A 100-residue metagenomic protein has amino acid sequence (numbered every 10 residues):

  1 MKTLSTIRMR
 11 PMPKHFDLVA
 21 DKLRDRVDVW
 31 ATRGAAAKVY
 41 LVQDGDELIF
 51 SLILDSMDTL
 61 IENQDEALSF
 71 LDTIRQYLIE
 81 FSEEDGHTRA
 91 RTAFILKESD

Functional and structural regions predicted by a protein language model:
K2-R10, I49-S51: Active-site-flanking beta-strand signature of metal-NTP-handling nucleotidyl enzymes and homologous cyclase-like
R8-D21: Short, surface-exposed ligand-recognition loops at beta-strand->loop->(often short) alpha-helix junctions that present
P11-P13, L54-S56, K97-E98: Non-catalytic surface loops within mature trypsin-like serine protease
L18-T32: Short amphipathic alpha-helix segments
D28-K38, I53-R89: An amphipathic, aromatic/His-enriched active-site/gating alpha helix that lines ligand/cofactor pockets
V39-D44: Short beta-strand
G45-D46, S99: Short, internal active-site loops enriched in acidic
T88-D100: Short, low-order "capping/linker" segments at domain edges
